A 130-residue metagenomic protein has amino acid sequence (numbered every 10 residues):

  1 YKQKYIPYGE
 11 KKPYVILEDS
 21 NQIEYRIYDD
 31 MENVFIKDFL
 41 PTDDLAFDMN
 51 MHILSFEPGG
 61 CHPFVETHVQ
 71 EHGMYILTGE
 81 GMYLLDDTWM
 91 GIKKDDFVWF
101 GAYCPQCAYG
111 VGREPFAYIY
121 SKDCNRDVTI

Functional and structural regions predicted by a protein language model:
Y1, A102-V128: Ligand-binding loop in jelly-roll beta-barrel domains
Y1-M49, I130: A short, N-terminal "cap"/entry segment at the start of jelly-roll beta-barrel domains of the cupin/DSBH fold
M31, D44-D48, H68, I92 (+1 more regions): A generic fold-level signal
N33-L40, H52-H68, W89, G101-C104: Conserved short histidine dyad/triad with adjacent acidic residue
L40, E57, L77, K93 (+3 more regions): Residue-level detector of conserved, well-ordered beta-strand and adjacent loop positions that form binding/recognition
I53-E57, E66-L85, S121: Short, conserved beta-strand element in jelly-roll/cupin
G73, D86-A102: Short acidic-glycine-tyrosine-enriched beta hairpin
